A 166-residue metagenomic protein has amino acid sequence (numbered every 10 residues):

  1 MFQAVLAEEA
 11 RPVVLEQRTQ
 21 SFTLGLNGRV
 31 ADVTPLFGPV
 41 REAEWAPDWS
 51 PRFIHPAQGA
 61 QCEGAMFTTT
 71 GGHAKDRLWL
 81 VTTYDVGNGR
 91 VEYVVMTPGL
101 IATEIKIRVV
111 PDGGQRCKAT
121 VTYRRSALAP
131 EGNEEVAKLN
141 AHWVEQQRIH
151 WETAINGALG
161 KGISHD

Functional and structural regions predicted by a protein language model:
M1-G59: Hydrophobic ligand-binding cavity/cleft-lining segments
Q17-G25, M66, D76, R90 (+2 more regions): Intrinsic-disorder/low-complexity, polar/charged segments enriched in Ser/Thr/Lys/Arg/Asp/Glu/Gln
G25, R41-P47, R52-G99, A154-D166: Glycine-rich portal/gate segments that line the openings of hydrophobic small-molecule binding cavities
N27-A31, T83-G89, R108-K118: A short, structured loop/turn motif at beta-sheet edges
D32-T34, W45, W79, V91 (+2 more regions): Short acidic, gly/pro-rich beta-turn/loop elements at beta-sheet edges and active-site/ligand-binding grooves
V33-F37, V81, V91-Y93, A119-V121 (+1 more regions): Hydrophobic pocket/interface hotspot
V95-I149: Beta-strand/loop substructures that line and gate deep hydrophobic ligand-binding cavities in soluble
